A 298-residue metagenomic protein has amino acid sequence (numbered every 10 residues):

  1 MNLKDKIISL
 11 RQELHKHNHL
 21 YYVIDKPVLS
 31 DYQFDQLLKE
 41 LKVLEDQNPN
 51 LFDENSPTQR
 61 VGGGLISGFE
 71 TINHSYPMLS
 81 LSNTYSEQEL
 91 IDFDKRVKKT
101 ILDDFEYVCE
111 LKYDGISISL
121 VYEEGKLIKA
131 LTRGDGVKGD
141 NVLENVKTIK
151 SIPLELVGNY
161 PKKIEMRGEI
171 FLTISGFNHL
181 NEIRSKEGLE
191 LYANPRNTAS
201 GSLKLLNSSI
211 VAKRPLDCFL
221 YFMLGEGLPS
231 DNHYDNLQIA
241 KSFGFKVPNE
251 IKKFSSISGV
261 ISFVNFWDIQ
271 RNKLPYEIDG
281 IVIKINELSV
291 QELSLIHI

Functional and structural regions predicted by a protein language model:
M1-I296: RNA/tRNA-interacting regions in translation and RNA-turnover enzymes
